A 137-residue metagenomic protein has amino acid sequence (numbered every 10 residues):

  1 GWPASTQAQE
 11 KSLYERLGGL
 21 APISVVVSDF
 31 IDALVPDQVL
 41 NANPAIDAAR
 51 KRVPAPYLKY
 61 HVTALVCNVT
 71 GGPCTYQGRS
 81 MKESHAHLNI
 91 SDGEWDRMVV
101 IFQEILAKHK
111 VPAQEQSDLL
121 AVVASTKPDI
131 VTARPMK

Functional and structural regions predicted by a protein language model:
T6-K137: Core of compact, soluble alpha-helical bundle domains
